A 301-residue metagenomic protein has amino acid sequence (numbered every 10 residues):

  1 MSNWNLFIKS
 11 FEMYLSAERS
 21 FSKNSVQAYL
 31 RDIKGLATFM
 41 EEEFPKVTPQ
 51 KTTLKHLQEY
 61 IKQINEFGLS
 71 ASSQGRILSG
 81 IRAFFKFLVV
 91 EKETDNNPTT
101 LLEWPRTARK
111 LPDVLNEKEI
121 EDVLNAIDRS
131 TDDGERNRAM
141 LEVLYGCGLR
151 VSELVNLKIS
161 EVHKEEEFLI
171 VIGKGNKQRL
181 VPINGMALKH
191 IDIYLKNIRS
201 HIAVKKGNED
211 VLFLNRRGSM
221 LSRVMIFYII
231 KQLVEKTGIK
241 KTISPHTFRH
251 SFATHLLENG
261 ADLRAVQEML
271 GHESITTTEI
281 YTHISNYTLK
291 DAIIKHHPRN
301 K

Functional and structural regions predicted by a protein language model:
M1-K301: Conserved catalytic core of the tyrosine transesterase superfamily
